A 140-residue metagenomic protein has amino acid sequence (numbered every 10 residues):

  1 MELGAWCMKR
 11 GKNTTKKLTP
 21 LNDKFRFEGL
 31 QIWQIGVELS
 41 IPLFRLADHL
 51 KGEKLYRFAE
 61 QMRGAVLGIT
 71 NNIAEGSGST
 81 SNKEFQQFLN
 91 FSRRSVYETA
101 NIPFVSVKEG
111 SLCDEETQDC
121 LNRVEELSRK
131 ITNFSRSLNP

Functional and structural regions predicted by a protein language model:
M1-P140: Amphipathic alpha-helical assembly/interaction segments
